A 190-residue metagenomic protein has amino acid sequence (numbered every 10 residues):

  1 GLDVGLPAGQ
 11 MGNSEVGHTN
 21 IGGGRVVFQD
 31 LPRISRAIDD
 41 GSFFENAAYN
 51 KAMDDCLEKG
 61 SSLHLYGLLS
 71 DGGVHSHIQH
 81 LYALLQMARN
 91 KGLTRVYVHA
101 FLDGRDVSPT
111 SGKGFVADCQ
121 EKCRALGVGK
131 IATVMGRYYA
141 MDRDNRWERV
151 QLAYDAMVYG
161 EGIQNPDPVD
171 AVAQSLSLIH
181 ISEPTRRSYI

Functional and structural regions predicted by a protein language model:
G1-Y138, N145-E148, L152: Active-site nucleophile/metal-coordination loop of metallo-enzymes that catalyze phosphate/sulfate and related
G41-F44, Y159-P166: Short, exposed beta-strand "edge-strand" segments with a Pro/Gly-rich flavor and a Y/T-containing core
V150-G162: Non-catalytic, well-ordered alpha-helical segments in soluble enzyme domains
P166, A171-S177: Conserved functional hotspot residues or short segments at active or partner-binding sites across diverse domains
I179-I190: Single conserved hydrophobic/aromatic residue that forms the stacking wall/gate of nucleotide- or nucleobase-binding
